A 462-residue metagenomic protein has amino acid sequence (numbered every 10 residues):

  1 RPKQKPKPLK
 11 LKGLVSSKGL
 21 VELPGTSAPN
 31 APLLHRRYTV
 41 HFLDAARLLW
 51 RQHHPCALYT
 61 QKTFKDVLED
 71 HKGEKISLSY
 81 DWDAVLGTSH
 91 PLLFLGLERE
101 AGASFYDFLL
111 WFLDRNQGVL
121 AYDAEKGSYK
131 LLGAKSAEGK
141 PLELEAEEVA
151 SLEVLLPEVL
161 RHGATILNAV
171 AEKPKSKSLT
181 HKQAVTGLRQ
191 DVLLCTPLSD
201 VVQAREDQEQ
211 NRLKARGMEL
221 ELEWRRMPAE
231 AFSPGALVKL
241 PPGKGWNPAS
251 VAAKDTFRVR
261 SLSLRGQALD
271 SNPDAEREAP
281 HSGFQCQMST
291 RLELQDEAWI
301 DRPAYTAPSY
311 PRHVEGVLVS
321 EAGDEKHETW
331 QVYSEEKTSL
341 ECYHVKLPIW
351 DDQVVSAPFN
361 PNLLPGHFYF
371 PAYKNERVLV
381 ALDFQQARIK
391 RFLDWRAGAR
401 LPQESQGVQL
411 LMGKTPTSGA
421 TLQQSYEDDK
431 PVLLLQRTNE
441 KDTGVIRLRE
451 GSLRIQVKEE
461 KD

Functional and structural regions predicted by a protein language model:
R1-D462: Amphipathic alpha-helical and helix-coil boundary elements used as assembly and membrane-proximal scaffolds
